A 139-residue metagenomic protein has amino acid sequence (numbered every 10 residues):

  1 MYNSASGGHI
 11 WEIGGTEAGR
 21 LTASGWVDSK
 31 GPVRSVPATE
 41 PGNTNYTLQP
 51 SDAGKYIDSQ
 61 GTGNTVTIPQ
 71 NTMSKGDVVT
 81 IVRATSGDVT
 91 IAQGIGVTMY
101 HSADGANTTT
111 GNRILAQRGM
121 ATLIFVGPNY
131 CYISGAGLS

Functional and structural regions predicted by a protein language model:
M1-T16, D28, T98-A103: Right-handed beta-helix
S6, N71, G94-G96, A116-M120: Tight coil/turn sites that cap or link beta-strands
I10-T22, T47, T67-P69: C-terminal trimerization/auto-chaperone modules of long, extracellular attachment fibers and adhesins
V27-I95, P128-S139: Exposed extracellular interaction/assembly regions and N-terminal maturation sites
I95-L115: Terminal beta-strand-rich extracellular "head" domains that mediate receptor/glycan or other ligand binding
T108-S139: Extracellular jelly-roll beta-sandwich "head" domains, especially the C-terminal globular C1q domain
